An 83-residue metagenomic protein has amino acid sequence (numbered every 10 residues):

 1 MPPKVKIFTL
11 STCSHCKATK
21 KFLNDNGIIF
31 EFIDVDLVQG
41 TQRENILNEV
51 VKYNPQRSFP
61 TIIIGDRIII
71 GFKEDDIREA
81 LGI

Functional and structural regions predicted by a protein language model:
M1-E31: Local sequence-structure signature of Cys/Sec-based thiol-disulfide redox active-site neighborhoods
M1-V5, I46, L81: Extracytoplasmic thiol/disulfide redox context detector
S14, T41, D76: Short alpha-helical
N26, Y53-N54, L81: Residues at alpha-helix termini
V35-Q56: Thioredoxin-like thiol-disulfide oxidoreductase module
P60-I69: A short, hydrophobic beta-strand/beta-hairpin element that forms part of a small beta-sheet core
I77-I83: Thiol-/selenol-based redox modules, centered on thioredoxin-like and closely related oxidoreductase domains
